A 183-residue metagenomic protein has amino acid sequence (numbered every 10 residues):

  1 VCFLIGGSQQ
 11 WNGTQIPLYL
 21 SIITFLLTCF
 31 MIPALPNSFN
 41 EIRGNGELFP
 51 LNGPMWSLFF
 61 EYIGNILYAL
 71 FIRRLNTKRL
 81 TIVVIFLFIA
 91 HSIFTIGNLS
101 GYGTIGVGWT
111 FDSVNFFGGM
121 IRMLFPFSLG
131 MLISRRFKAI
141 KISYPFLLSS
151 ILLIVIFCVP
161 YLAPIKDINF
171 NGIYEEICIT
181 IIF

Functional and structural regions predicted by a protein language model:
V1, L20-I181: Aromatic-enriched alpha-helical transmembrane segments of multi-pass intramembrane proteins
C2-I16: Helix-to-loop transition at the C-terminal end of transmembrane segments
